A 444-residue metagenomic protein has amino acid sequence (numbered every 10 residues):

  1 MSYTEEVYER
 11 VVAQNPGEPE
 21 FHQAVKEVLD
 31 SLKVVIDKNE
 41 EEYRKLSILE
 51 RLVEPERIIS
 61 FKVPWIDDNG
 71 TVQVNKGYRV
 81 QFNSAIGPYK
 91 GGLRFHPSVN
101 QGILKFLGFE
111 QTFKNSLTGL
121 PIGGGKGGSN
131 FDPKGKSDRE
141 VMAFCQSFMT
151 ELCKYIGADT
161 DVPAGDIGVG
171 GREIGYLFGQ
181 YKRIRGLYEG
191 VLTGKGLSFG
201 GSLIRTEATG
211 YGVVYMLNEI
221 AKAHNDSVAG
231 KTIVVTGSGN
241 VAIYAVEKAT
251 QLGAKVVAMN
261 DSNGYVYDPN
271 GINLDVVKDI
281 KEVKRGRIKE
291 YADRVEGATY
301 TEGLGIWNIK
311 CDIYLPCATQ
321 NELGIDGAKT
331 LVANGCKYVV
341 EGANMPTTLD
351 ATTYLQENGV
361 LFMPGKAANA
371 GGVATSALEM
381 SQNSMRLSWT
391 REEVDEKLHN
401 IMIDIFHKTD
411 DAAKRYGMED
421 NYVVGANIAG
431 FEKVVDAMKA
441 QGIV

Functional and structural regions predicted by a protein language model:
S2-A24, I220-A221, V332-V444: Adenosine-phosphate binding glycine-rich loop
P19-H22, K38-K45, G119, I156-G165 (+4 more regions): Flexible, glycine/charged-enriched surface loops at secondary-structure junctions
E41-T71: Structured beta-strand/loop patches that form or line metal/cofactor-binding pockets in enzymes
I59, P64-I122, K126, N130: Phosphate-interaction motifs
H96, N115-A229: Glycine/serine-rich phosphate-binding loop and adjoining beta1-alpha1 elements at the start of nucleotide-handling
T193-G196, G201-N308: Glycine-rich phosphate/diphosphate-binding loop of Rossmann-like nucleotide-binding domains
G264-F362, A367: Rossmann-like adenosine-cofactor binding region
